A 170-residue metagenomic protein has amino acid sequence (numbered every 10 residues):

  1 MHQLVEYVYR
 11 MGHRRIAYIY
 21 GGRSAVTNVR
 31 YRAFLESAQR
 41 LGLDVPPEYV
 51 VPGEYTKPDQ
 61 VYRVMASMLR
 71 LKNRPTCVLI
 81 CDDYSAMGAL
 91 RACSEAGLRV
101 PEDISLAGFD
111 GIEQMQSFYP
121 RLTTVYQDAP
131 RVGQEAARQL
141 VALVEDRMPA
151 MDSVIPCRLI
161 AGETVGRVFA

Functional and structural regions predicted by a protein language model:
M1-A170: Bacterial carbohydrate/catabolite-sensing allosteric modules
